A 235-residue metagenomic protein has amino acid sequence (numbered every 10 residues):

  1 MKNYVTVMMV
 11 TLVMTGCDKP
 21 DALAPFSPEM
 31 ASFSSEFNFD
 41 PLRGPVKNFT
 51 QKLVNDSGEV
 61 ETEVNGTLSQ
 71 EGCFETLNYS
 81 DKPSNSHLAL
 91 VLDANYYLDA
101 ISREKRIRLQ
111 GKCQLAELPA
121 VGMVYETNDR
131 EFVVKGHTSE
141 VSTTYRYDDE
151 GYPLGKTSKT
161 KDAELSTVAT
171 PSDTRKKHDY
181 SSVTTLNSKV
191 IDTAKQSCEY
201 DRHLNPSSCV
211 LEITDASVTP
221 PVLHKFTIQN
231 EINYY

Functional and structural regions predicted by a protein language model:
M1-T15: Sec-dependent bacterial lipoprotein signal peptides
C17-Y235: Buried hydrophobic residues that stabilize the cores of well-folded domains
